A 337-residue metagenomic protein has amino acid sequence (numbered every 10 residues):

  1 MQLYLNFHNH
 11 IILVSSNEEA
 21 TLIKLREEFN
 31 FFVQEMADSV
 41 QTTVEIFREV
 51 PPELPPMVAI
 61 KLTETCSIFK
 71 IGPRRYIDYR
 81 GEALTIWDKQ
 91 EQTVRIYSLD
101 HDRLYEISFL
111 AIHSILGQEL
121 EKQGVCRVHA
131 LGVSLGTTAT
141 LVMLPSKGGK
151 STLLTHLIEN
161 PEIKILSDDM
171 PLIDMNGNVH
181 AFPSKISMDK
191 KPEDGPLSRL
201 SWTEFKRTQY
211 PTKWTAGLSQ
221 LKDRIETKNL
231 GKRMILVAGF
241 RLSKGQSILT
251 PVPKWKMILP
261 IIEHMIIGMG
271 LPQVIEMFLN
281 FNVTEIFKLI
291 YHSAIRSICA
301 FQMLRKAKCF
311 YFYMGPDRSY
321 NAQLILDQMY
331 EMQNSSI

Functional and structural regions predicted by a protein language model:
M1-S146, E159-K164, L172-I337: A noncatalytic interaction/capping subdomain that flanks phosphate/NTP-handling catalytic cores
K150: Conserved lysine of the Walker
L153-L154: Post-Walker A alpha-helix
